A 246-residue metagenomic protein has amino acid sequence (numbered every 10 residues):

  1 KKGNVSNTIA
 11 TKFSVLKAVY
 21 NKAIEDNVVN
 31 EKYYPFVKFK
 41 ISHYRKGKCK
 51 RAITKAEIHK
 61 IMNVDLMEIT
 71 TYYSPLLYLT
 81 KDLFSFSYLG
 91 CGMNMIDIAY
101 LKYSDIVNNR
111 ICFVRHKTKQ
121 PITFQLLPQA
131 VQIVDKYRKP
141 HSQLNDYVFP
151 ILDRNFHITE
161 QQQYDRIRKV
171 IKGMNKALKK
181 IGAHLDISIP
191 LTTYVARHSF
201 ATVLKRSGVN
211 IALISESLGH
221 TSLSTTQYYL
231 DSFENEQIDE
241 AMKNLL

Functional and structural regions predicted by a protein language model:
K2-P35: N-terminal DNA-binding recognition helix of tyrosine site-specific recombinases/integrases
V29-L66, N155-Q162: Flexible interdomain linker/hinge and immediately adjacent N-terminus of the catalytic tyrosine-recombinase domain
K38, Y100-K136: Conserved tyrosine-mediated DNA breakage-rejoining catalytic core shared by Y-recombinases
A52, R115-K119, R154-N155, L218-K243: Catalytic-site neighborhood detector that most strongly recognizes the C-terminal catalytic loop/helix of tyrosine
I58, L127-S188: Active-site/catalytic core of tyrosine-dependent DNA strand-transfer enzymes
E68-S74, R166, N175-E216: Short, basic (Lys/Arg/His-rich) helix/loop patches that form interaction surfaces in the mid-to-C-terminal regions
S104-R110, I187-I189, V209-Y228: Short, polar N-cap/turn motifs at the start of nucleic acid-interacting alpha helices
Q125-P128, Q132, K136-R138, D231-L246: DNA/chromatin major-groove-contacting recognition/catalytic segments
